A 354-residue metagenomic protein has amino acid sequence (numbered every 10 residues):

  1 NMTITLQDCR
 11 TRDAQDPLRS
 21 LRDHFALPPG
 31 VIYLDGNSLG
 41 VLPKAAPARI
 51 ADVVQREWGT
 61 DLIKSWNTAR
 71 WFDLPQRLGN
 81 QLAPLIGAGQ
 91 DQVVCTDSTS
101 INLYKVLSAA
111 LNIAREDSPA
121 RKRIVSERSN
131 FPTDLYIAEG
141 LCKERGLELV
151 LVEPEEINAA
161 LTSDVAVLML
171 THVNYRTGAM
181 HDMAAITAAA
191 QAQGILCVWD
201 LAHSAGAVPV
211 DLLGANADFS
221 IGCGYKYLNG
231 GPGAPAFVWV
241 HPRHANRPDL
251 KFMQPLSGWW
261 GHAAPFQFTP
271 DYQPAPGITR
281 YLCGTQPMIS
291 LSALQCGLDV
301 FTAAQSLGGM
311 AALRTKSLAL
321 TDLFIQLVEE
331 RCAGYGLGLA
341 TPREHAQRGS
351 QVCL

Functional and structural regions predicted by a protein language model:
M2-L354: Pyridoxal 5′-phosphate
